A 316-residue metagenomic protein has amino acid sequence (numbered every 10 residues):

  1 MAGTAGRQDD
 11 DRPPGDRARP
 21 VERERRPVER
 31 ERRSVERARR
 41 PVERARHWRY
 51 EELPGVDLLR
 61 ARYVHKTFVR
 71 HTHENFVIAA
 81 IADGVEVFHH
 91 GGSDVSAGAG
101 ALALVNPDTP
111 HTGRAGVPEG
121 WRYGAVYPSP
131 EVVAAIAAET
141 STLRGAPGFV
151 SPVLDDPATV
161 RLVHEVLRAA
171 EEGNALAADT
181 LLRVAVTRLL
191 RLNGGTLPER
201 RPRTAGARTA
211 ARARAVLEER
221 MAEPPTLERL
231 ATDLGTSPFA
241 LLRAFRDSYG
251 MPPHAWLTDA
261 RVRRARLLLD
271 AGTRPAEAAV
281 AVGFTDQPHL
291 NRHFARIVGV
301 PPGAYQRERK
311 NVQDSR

Functional and structural regions predicted by a protein language model:
A2-P14, A18-P20, R46-G145: N-terminal regulatory/effector-sensing and dimerization cores that precede helix-turn-helix DNA-binding domains
R19-A38: Long, intrinsically disordered low-complexity tandem-repeat segments
Y63, G194-R201, R243-Y249: Short, Lys/Arg-enriched N-terminal segment that forms or immediately precedes the first helix of a structured domain
T112-G116, L192-N193, R246: Sigma70-family region 2
E139-E199: Amphipathic alpha-helical segments enriched in hydrophobic/aromatic residues interleaved with Lys/Arg
P152-H164, A177-D179, T196-L234, W256-R274: A short, Lys/Arg-enriched amphipathic alpha-helix from helix-turn-helix/homeodomain DNA-binding modules
A215-E218, E223-A260, A279-E308: Basic/polar phosphate-binding segments, predominantly the helix-turn-helix DNA-binding elements of transcriptional
K310-R316: C-terminal edge and immediately downstream basic/flexible tail or linker adjoining helix-turn-helix-like DNA-binding
